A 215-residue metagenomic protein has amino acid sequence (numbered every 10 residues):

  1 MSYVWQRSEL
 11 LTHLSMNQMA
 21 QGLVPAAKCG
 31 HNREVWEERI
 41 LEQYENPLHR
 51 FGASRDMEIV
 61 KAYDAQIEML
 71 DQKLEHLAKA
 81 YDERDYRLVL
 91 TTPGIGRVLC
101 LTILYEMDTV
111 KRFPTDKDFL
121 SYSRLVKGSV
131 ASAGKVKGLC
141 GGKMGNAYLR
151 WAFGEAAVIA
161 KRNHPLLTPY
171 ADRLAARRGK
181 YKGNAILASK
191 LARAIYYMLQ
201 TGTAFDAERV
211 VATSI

Functional and structural regions predicted by a protein language model:
M1-L88, S214: Glycine-rich, often acidic, oxyanion-interacting loops/wings at catalytic, nucleic-acid, or phospho-protein interfaces
Q6, L10-H13, L99, T115 (+3 more regions): Residue-level detector of well-ordered alpha-helical segments, enriched for hydrophobic/aromatic packing positions
S8-L11, I67, D108-R112, I159-L166 (+1 more regions): Short helix-capping/linker segments at secondary-structure and domain boundaries
H13-M19, A27-N32, S132-K135, H164-Y170 (+2 more regions): Short coil/turn segments at secondary-structure boundaries
N17, A152, A156, K190 (+1 more regions): Amphipathic alpha-helical segments in well-ordered regions
R87-T91, R97-K180, I215: Phosphate-backbone recognition surface of nucleic-acid-processing proteins
G134-K135, A171-I215: Low-complexity, acidic/Ser/Thr- and charged residue-rich accessory regions of DNA metabolism proteins
